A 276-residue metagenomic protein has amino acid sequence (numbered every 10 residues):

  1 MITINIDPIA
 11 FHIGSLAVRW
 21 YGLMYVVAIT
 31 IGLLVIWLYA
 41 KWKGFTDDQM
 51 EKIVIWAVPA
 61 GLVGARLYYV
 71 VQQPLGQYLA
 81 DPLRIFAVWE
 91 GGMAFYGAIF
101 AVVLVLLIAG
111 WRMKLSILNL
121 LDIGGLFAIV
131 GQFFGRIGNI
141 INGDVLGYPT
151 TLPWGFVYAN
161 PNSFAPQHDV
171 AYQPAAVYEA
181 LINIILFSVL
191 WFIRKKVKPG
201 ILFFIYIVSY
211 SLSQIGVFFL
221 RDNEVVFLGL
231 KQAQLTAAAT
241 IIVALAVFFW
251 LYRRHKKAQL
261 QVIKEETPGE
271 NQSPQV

Functional and structural regions predicted by a protein language model:
M1-V276: A feature for loop-to-transmembrane-helix boundaries and adjacent hydrophobic helices in multi-pass integral membrane
